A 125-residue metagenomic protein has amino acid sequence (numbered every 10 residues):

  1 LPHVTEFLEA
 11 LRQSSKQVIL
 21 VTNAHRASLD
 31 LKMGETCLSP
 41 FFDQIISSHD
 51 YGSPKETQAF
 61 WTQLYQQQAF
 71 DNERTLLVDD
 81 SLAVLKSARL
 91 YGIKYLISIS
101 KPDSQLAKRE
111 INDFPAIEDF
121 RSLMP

Functional and structural regions predicted by a protein language model:
L1-L20, D30, Q58: Short, acidic loop-to-helix structural element flanking the phosphoryl-transfer center in phosphate-processing enzymes
H25-R26, D30-P125: Asp-based, Mg2+/Mn2+-dependent phosphohydrolase catalytic module
